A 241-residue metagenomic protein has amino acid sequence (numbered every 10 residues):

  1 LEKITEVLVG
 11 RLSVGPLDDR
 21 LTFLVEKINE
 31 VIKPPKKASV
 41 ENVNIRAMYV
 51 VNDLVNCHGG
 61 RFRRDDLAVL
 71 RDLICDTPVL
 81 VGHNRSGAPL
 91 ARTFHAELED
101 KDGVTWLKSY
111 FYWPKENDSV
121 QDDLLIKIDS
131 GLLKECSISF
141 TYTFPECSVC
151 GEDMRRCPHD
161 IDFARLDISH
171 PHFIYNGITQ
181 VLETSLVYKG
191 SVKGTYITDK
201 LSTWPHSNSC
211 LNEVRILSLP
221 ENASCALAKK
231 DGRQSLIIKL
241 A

Functional and structural regions predicted by a protein language model:
L1-A241: Signature of dsDNA virion morphogenesis modules
